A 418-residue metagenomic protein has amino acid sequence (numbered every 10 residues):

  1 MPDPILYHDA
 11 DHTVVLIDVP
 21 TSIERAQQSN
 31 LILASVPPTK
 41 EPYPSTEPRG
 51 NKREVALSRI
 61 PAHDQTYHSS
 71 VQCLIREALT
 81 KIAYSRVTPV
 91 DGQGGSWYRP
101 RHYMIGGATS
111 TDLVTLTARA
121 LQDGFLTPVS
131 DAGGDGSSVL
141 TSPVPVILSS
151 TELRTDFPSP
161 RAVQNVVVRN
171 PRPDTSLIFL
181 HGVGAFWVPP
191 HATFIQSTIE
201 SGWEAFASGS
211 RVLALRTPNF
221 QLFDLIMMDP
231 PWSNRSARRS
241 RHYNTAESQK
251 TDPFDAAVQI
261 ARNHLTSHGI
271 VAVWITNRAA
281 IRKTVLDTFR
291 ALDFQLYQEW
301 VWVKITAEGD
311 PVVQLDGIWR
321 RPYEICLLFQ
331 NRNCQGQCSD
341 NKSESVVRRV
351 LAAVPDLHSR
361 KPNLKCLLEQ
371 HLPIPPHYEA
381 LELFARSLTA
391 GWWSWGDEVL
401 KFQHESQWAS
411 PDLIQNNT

Functional and structural regions predicted by a protein language model:
M1-M228, S233-A256, A279-T418: Class I S-adenosyl-L-methionine
F254-L265: Short, basic/hydrophobic alpha-helical segments
T266-H268, R321-P322: Short gly/pro-enriched beta-turn/loop segments at secondary-structure junctions
S267-T276: Conserved beta-strand signature within the Rossmann-like core of class I S-adenosyl-L-methionine
